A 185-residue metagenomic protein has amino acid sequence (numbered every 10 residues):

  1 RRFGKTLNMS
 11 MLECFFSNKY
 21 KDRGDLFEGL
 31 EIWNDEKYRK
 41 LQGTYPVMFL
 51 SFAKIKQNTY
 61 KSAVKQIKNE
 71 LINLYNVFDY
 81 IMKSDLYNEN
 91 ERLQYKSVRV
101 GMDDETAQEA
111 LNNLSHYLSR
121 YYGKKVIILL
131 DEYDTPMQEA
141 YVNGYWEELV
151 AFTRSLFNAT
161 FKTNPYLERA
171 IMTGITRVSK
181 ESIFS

Functional and structural regions predicted by a protein language model:
R1-S185: Phosphate-binding site recognition
